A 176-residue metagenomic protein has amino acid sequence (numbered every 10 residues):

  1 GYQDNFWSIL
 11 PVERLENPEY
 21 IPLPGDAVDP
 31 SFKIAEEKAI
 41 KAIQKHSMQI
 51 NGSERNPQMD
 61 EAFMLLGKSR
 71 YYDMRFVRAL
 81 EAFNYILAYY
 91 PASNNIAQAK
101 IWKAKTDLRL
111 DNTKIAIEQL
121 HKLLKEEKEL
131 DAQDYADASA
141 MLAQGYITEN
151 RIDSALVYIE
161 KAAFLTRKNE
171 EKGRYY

Functional and structural regions predicted by a protein language model:
G1-Y176: Acidic, polar-rich low-complexity tracts and alpha-helical solenoid repeat scaffolds
